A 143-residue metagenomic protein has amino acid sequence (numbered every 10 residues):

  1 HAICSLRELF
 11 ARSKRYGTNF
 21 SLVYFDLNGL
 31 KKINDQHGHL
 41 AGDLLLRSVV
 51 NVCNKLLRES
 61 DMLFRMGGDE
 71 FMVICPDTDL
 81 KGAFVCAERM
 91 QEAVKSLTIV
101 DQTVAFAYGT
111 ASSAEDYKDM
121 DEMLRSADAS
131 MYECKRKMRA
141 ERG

Functional and structural regions predicted by a protein language model:
H1-L22, N28-R58, F64-G68, M72-V73 (+3 more regions): Conserved long alpha-helical elements within nucleotide-processing catalytic cores of c-di-GMP signaling and class III
S21, I74-P76, D101-S130: A short glycine-enriched loop-to-beta-strand structural element that forms part of the catalytic core of nucleotide
G29, E59-S60, A93, R142-G143: Nucleotide-sugar donor-binding/catalytic module of glycosyltransferases that assemble extracellular/cell-envelope
K32-D35, P76, K95, S113: A broad detector of the eukaryotic-type serine/threonine protein kinase catalytic domain
D69, A114-D116, K137: Short, solvent-exposed coil/turn elements at secondary-structure transition points
K95-T98, Q102, M123-G143: Catalytic/regulatory signature loops of cyclic-dinucleotide turnover enzymes and related class III nucleotidyl cyclases
